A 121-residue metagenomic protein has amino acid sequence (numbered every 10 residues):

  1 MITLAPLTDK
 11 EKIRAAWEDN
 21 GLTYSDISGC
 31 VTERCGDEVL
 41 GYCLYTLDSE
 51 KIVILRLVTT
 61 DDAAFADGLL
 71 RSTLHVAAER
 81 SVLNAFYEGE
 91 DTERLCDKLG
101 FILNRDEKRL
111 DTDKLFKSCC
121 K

Functional and structural regions predicted by a protein language model:
M1-S25, S118-K121: Short amphipathic alpha-helix that is part of the acyltransferase structural core
D26-G41: Conserved beta-hairpin
S49-D62, L110-D113: Conserved acetyl-CoA binding element of GNAT-fold acetyltransferases
D62-A78: Conserved acetyl-CoA-binding loop-helix of GNAT-fold acetyltransferases
A77-E90: Conserved GNAT acetyl-CoA-binding A-motif
E90-E107: Conserved active-site alpha-helix within GNAT-family acetyltransferase domains
I102-C120: Conserved catalytic-core motifs of GNAT/GCN5-like acyltransferases
